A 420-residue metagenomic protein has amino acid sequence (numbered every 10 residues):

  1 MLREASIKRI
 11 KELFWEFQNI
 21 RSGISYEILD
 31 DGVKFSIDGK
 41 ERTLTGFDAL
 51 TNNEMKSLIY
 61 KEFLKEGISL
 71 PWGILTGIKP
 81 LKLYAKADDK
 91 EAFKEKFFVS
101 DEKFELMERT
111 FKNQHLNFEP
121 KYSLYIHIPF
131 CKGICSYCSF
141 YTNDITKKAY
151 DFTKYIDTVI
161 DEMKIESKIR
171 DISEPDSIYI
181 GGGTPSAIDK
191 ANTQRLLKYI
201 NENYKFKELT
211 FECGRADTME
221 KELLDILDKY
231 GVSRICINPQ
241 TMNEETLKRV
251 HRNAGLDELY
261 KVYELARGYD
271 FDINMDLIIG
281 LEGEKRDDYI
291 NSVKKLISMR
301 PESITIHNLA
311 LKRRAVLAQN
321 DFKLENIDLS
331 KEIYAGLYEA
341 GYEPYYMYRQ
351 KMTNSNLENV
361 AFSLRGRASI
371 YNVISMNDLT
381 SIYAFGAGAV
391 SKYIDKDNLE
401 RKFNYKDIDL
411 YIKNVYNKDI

Functional and structural regions predicted by a protein language model:
M1-G77, L81, K86-D88, R365-I420: Radical SAM enzyme core and accessory elements
V33-F35, I126, I235-I237: Short beta-strand motif preference
E66-L81, K86-Y125, I172: N-terminal [4Fe-4S]-dependent radical SAM core
Y84, H127-P129, D276: Conserved acidic functional residues
K121-I156: Canonical Radical SAM [4Fe-4S] cluster-binding loop centered on the CxxxCxxC motif and its immediate flanking residues
H127, C236, I304-H307, N372-V373 (+1 more regions): Beta-strand scaffold of nucleotide-dependent catalytic cores
T142-I333: Conserved non-cysteine loop/helix-boundary elements of the Radical SAM core domain that shape
R314, A318, F322-F385: A C-terminal junction/extension of Radical SAM enzymes
